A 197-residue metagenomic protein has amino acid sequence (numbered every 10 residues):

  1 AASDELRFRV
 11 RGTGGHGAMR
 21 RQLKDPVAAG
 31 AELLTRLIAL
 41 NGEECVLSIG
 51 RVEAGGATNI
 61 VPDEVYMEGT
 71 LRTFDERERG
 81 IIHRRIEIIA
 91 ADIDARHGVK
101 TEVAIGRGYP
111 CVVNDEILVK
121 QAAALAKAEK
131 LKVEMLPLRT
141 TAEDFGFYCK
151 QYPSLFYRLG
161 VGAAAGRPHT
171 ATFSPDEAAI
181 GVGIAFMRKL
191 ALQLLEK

Functional and structural regions predicted by a protein language model:
A1-N114, R139-G146: Midchain, well-structured core segments that form catalytic/ion-binding scaffolds
K24, E116, A178-G181: Soluble non-cytosolic domains of exported or imported proteins
A29, R85, Q121, V182 (+1 more regions): Charged catalytic carboxylate motif
E32-A39, R188-E196: Short glycine/serine- and small hydrophobic-enriched flexible loop segments
I86, A90, A126, M187 (+1 more regions): Hydrophobic "lid"/C-terminal helical patch of Rossmann-like NAD(P)-dependent dehydrogenase/epimerase domains
V112-L125: Short, low-order "capping/linker" segments at domain edges
L131-L194: Zn-dependent metallopeptidase/amidohydrolase metal-coordination segment
